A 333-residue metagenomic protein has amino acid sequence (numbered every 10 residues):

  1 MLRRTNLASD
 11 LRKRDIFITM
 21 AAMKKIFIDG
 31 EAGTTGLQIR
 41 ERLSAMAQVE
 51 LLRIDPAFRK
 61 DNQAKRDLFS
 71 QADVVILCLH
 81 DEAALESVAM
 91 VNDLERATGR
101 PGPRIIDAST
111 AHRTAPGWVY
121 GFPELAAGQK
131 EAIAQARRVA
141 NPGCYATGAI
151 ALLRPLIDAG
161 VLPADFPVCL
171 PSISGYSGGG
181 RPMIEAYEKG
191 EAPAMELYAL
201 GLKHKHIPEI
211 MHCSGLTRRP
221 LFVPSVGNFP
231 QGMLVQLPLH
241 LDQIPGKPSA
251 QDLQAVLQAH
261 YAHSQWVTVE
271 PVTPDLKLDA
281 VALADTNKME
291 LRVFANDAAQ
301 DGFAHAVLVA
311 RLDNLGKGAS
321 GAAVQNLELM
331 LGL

Functional and structural regions predicted by a protein language model:
N6, D15-T19: Short, positively charged and aromatic/hydrophobic N-terminal segments
A21-P193, Y198-L200, R292-Q300: N-terminal Rossmann-like NAD(P) cofactor-binding subdomain of oxidoreductases, focused on the glycine-rich
T34-R66, C78, P167-S172, Y176-L308: C-terminal substrate-binding/catalytic lobe of Rossmann-fold NAD(P)-dependent oxidoreductases
V139, V256, A323: PAPS/PAP-binding and catalytic site of the sulfotransferase fold
E290, D297-L333: NAD(P)-dependent Rossmann-like dehydrogenase/reductase catalytic/cofactor-binding core
